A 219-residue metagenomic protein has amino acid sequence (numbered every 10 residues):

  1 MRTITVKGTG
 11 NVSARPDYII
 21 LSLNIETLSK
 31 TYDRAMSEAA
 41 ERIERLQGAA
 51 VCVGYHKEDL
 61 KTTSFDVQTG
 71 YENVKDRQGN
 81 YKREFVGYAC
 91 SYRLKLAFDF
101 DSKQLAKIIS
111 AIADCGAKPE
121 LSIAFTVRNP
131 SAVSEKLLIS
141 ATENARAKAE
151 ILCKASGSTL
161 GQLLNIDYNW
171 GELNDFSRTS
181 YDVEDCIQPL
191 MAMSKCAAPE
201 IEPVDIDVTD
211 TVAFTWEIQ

Functional and structural regions predicted by a protein language model:
M1-Q219: Short, charge-dense linear interaction motifs
